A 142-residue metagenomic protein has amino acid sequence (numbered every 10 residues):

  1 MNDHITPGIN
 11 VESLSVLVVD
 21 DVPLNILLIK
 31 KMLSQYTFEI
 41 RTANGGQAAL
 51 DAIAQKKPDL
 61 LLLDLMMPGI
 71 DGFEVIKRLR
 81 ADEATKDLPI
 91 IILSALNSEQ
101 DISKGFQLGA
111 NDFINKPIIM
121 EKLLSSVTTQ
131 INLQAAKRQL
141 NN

Functional and structural regions predicted by a protein language model:
M1-L17, N132-N142: Non-catalytic signal-transmission and effector/linker regions of two-component phosphorelay proteins
P23-R41: Two-component/phosphorelay signaling modules centered on CheY-like receiver
K56-L62: Active-site beta3 strand of CheY-like receiver
M67: Receiver (REC) domain active-site loop signature in two-component systems and cognate sites in sensor histidine kinases
I118-I131: C-terminal output helix
